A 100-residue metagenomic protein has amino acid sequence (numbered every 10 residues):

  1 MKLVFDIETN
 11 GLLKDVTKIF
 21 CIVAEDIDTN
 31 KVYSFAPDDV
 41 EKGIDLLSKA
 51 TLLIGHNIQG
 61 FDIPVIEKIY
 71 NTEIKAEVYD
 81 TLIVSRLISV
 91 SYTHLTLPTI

Functional and structural regions predicted by a protein language model:
M1-V90: Conserved RNase H-like, two-metal-ion catalytic cores of nucleic-acid enzymes
T93-T99: Conserved small/polar residues in nucleotide/adenosyl-binding loops
